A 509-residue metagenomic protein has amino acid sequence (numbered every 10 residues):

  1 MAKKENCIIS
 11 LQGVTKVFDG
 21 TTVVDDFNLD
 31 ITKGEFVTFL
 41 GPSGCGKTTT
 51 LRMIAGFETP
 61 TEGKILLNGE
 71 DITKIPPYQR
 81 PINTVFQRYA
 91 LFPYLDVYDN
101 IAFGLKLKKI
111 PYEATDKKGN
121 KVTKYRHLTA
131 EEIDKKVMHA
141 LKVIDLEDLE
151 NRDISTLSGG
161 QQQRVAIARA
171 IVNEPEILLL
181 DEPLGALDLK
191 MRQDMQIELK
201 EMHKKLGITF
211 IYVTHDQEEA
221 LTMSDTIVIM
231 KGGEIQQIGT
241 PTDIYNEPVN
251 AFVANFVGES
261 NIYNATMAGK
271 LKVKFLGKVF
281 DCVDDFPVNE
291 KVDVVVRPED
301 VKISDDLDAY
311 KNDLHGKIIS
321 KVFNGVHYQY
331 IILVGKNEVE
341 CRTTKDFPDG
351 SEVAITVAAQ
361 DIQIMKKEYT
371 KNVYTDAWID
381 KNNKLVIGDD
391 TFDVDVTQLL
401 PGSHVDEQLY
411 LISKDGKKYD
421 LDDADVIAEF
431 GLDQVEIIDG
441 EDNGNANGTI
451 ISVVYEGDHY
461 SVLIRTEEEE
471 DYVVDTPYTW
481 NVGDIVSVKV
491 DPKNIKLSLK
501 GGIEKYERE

Functional and structural regions predicted by a protein language model:
L40-P42: The feature captures the beta-strand-to-loop junction immediately N-terminal to the Walker
T48-L51, V165: ABC ATPase nucleotide-binding domain helices that frame the ATP-binding cleft
A55: Helix-to-loop junction immediately C-terminal to a conserved catalytic motif
G63-D71: Conserved ABC transporter NBD signature motif
P81-N83, Q87, L91-F252: ABC ATPase nucleotide-binding domains
K204, T209, T214-K278, Q363-T391: Internal alpha/beta loop-helix hairpins
K274-S320, K345-V453, Y478-E509: Glycine/charge-rich catalytic "coupling/switch" loops of P-loop NTPases
